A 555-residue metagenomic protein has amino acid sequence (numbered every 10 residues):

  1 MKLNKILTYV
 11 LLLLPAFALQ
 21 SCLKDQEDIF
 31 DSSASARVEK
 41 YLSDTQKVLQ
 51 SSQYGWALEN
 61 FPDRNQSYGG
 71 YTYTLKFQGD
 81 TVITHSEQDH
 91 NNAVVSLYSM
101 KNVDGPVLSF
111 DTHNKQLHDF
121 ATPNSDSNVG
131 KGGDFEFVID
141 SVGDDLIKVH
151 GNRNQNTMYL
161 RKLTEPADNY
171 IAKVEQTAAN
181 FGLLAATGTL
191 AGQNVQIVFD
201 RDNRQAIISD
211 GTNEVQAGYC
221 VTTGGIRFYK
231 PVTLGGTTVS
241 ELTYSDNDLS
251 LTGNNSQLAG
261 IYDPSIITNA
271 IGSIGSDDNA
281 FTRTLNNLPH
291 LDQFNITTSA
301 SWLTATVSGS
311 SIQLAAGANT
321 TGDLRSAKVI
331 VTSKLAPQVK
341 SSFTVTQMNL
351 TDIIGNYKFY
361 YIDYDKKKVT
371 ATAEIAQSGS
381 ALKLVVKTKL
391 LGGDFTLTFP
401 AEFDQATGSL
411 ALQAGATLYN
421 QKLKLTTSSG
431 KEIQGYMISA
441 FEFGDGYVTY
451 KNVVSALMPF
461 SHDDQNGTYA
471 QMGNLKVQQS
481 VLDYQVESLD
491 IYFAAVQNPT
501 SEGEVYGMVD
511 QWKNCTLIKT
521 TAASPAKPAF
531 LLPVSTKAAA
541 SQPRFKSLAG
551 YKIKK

Functional and structural regions predicted by a protein language model:
M1-V10: Bacterial N-terminal signal peptides that target proteins for export
F17-S21: C-terminal motif of bacterial Sec signal peptides marking the signal peptidase cleavage site
L23-V107, V142, N156, E165-G188 (+5 more regions): Acidic/polar, low-complexity intrinsically disordered N-terminal segments immediately downstream of a Sec signal
H90-N91, S333-S342: Short, exposed coil/turn segments at beta-strand boundaries within extracellular/luminal domains
V94-S96, K101-Q116, G225-R227, A381-K383 (+2 more regions): Beta-strand-dominated lipid-handling architectures at cellular/organellar boundaries
S109-G132, R227-S240: An anionic, turn-rich surface loop/hairpin at beta-sheet edges that serves as a generic interaction/coordination patch
K131-R161: Hydrophobic, ordered structural segments
A172-S273, A280, A315-A316, K334 (+2 more regions): Ser/Thr/Gly/Pro-rich, low-complexity flexible regions
